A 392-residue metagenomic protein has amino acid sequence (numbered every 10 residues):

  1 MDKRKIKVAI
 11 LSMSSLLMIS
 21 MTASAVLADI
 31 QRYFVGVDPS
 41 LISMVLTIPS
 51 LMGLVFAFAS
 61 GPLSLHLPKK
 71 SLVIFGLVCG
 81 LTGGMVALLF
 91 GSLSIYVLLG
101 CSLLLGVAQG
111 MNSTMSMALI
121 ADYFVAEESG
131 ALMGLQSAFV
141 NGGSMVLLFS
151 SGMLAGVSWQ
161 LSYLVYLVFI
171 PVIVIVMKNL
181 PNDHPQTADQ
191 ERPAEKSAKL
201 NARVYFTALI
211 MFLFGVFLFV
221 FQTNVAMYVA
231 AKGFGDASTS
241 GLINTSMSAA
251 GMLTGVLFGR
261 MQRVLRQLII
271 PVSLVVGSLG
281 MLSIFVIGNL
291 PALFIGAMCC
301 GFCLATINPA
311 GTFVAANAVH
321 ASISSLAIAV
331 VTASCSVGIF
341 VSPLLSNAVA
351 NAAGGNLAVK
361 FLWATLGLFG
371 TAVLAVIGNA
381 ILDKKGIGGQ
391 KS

Functional and structural regions predicted by a protein language model:
S24, R203-M247: Extracytoplasmic gate region of multi-pass secondary transporters
V55-S94: Conserved MFS/SLC helix-loop-helix module at the cytosolic interface between two early adjacent transmembrane helices
F56-K69, T254-R266, A350: Helix-to-loop junctions at the C-terminal end of transmembrane segments in multipass secondary transporters
C101-F139: Cytoplasmic helix-loop-helix junction between adjacent transmembrane helices in 12-TM secondary transporters
M111-F124, T306-H320: Intracellular juxtamembrane helix-capping segments at the cytosolic ends of symmetry-related transmembrane helices
L135-P181: Helix-loop-helix hairpin linking two adjacent transmembrane segments in secondary transporters
S162-K178, K360-N379: Symmetry-related core transmembrane helices of the 12-TM Major Facilitator Superfamily/SLC fold
A316-G355: A late C-terminal transmembrane helix in Major Facilitator Superfamily
